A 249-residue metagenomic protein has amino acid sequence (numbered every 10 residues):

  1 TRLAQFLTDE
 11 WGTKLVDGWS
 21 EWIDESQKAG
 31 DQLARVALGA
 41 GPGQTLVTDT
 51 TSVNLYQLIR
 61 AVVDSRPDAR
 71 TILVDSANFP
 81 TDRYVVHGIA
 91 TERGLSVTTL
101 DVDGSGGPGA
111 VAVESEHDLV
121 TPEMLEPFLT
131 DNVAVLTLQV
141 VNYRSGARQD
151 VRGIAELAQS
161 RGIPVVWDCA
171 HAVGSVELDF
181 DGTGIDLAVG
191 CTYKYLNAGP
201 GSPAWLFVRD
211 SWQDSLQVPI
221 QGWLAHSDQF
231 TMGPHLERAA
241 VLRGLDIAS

Functional and structural regions predicted by a protein language model:
T1-S249: Pyridoxal 5′-phosphate
